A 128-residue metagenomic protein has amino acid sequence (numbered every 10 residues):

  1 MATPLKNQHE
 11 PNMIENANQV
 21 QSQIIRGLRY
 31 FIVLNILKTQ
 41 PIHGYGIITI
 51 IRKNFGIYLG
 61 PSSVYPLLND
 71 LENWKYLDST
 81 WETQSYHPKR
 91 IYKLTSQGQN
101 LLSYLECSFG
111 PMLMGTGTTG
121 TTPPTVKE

Functional and structural regions predicted by a protein language model:
L5-S22: Short, Lys/Arg-enriched N-terminal segment that forms or immediately precedes the first helix of a structured domain
Q21-S63: N-terminal helix-turn-helix DNA-binding core of bacterial DNA-binding proteins
V64-P66, D70-L71: Basic amphipathic alpha-helical segments that dock to polyanions
K75: Glycine-centered, phosphate/nucleic-acid-interacting loop/turn motifs that mediate DNA/RNA or nucleotide
S79: Short beta-strand "wing" residues that participate in macromolecule-binding interfaces
Q84, P88-E106: Basic, amphipathic "hinge/linker" alpha-helix immediately C-terminal to the N-terminal HTH DNA-binding motif
S103-E128: Amphipathic alpha-helical dimerization/coiled-coil segments that flank or bridge DNA-binding/regulatory modules
